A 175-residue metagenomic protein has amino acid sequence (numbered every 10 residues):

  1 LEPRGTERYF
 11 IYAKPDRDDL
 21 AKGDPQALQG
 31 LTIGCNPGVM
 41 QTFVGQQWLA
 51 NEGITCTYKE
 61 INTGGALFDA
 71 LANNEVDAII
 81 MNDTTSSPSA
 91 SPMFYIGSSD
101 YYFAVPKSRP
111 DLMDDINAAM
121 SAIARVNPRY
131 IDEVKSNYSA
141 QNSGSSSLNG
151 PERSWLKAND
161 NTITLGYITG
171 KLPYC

Functional and structural regions predicted by a protein language model:
L1, A27-T42, Q47-D69, N73 (+2 more regions): Extracytoplasmic small-molecule ligand-binding "clamshell" domains of the periplasmic binding protein/Venus flytrap
L1-A27, I80-D100, K107, L156: Acidic, polar ligand-binding/catalytic clefts
R17-D19, G38-T42, G65-A66, I80 (+3 more regions): Solvent-exposed loop/turn segments at secondary-structure junctions within structured extracellular/periplasmic domains
D18-A21, Q26, S108-C175: N-terminal hydrophobic or amphipathic helices and topogenic motifs
A72-N82: Paired acidic/hydrophobic, glycine-rich loop segments that form the ligand-binding mouth/hinge of periplasmic-binding
S98-Y102, L172-C175: Surface-exposed aromatic
